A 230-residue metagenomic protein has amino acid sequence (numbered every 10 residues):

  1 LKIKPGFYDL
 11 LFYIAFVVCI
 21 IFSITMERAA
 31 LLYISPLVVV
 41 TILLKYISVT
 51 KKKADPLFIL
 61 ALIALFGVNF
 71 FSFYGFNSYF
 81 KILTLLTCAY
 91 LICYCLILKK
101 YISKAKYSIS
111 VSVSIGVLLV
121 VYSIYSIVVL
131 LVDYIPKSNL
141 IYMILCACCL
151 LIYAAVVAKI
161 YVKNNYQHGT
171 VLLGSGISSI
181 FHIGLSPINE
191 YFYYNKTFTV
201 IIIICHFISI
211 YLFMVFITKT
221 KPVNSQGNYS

Functional and structural regions predicted by a protein language model:
L1-S230: Polytopic alpha-helical membrane-helix bundles and their juxtamembrane interface segments in multi-pass membrane
